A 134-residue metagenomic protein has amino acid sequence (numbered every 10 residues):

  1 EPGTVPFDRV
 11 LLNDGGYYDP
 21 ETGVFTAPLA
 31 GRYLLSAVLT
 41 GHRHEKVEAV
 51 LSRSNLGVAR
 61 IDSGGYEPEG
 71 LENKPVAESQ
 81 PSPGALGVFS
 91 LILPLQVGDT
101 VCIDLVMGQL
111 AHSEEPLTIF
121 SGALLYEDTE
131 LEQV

Functional and structural regions predicted by a protein language model:
E1-V134: Extracellular jelly-roll beta-sandwich "head" domains, especially the C-terminal globular C1q domain
